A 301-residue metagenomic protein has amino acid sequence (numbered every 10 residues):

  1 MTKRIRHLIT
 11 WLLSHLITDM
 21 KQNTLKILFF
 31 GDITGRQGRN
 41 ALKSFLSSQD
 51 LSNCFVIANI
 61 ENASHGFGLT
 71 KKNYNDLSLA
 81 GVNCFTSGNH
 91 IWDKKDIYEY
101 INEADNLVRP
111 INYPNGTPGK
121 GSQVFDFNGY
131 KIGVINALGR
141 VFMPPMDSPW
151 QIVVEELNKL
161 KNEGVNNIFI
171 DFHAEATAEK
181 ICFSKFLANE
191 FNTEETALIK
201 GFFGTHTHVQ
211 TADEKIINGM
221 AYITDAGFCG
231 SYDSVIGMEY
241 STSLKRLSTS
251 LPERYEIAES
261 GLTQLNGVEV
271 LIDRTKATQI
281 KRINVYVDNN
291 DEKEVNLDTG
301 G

Functional and structural regions predicted by a protein language model:
M1-D19, G301: N-terminal amphipathic/basic-hydrophobic helices that include classical n-h-c signal peptides and signal-anchor
T10, T24, S48-Q49, P118-N167: Binuclear metal-dependent hydrolase catalytic cores centered on His/Asp/Glu-rich metal-binding motifs
L13-N73, D147-S148, E155-N158, G164: N-terminal active-site segment of His-dependent metallophosphoesterases
D32, F85, I135, F169 (+2 more regions): Divalent metal-coordination and catalytic microenvironments
I57, D76-H90, I97-R109, T177-Y255: Conserved beta-sheet core of the metallophosphoesterase superfamily
I60-L77, A137-P144, K159-K200, T207: Active-site-proximal segments of metal-dependent phosphoesterases and phosphodiesterases across multiple
I91-F125, V134: Glycine/small-residue-rich loop that forms an oxyanion/phosphate-binding "nest" at active or ligand-binding sites
N112, G119-N128, I132, E214-T299: Binuclear metal-dependent phosphoesterase catalytic core
